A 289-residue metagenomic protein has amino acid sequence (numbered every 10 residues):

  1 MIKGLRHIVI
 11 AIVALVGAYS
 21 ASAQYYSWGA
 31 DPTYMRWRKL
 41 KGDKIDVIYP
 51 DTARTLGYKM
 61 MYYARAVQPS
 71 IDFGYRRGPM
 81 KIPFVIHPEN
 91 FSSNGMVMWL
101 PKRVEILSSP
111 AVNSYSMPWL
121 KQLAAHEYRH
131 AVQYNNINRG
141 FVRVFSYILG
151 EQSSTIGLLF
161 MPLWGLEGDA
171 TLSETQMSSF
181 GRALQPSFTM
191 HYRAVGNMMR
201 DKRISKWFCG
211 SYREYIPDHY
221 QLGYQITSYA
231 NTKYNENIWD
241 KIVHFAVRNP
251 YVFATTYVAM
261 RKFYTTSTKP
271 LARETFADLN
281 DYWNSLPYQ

Functional and structural regions predicted by a protein language model:
M1, G74-R76, T265: Glycine-centered helix-boundary capping/hinge motifs
M1-A30: Bacterial Sec-dependent N-terminal signal peptides
V13, F84-I86, H244: Hydrophobic/anchoring residues in structured secondary elements
A23-I156, P162: Juxtacatalytic substrate-recognition/specificity segment
G29-P32, P118-L123, A131, N136-S228 (+3 more regions): Acidic/His/Gly-enriched intrinsically disordered linker/tail segments that often contain short helix/coil "MoRF-like"
T55, Y234-N237: A generic structural signal for alpha-helix starts
R76-G78, N237, S267: Short coil/loop linkers at secondary-structure junctions
